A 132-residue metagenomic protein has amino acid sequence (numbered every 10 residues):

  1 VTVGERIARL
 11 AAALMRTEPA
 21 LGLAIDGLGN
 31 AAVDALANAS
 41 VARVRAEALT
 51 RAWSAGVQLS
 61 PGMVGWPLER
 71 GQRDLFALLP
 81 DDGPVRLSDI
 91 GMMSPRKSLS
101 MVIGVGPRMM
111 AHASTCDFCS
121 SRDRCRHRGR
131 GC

Functional and structural regions predicted by a protein language model:
V1-S60: Conserved mixed alpha/beta catalytic, RNA-binding, or beta-rich assembly cores of soluble enzyme, regulatory
A48-C132: Compositionally biased, low-complexity/repeat regions
